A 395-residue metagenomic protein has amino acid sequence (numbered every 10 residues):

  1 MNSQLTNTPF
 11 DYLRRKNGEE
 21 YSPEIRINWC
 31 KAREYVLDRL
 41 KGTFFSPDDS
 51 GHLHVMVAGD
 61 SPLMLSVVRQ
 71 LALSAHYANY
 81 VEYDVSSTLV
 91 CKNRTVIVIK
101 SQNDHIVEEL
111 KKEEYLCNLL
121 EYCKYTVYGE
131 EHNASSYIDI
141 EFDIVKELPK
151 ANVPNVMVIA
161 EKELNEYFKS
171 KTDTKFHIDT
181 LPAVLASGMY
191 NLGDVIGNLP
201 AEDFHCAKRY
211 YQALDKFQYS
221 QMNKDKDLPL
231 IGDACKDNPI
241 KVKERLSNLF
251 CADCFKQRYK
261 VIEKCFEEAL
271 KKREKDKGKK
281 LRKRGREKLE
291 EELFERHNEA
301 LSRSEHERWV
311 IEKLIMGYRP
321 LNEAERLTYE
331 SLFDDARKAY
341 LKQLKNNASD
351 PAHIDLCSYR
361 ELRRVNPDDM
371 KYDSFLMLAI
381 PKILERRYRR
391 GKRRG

Functional and structural regions predicted by a protein language model:
M1-E312, G317-E330, D334-K342, D355-D373 (+3 more regions): Cytosolic regulatory regions of ion transport systems
A348-S349, H353-L356: Intrinsically disordered, low-complexity regulatory regions of large eukaryotic scaffold/signaling proteins
